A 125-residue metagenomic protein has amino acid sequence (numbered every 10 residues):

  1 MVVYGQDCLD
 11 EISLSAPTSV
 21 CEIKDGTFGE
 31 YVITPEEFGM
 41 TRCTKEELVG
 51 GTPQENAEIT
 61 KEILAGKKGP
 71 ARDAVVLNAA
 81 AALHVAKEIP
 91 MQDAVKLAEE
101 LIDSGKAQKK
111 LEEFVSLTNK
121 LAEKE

Functional and structural regions predicted by a protein language model:
M1-E125: Glycine-rich anion-binding loops and their surrounding alpha/beta cores
